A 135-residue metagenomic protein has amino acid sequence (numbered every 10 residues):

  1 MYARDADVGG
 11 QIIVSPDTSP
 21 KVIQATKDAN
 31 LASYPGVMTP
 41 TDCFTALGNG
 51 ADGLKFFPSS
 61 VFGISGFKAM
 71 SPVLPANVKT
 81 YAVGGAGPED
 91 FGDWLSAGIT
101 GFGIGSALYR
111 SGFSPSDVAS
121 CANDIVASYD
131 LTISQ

Functional and structural regions predicted by a protein language model:
M1-A3, G9-T18, A32-T39, C43 (+1 more regions): Catalytic beta/alpha-barrel core
M1-V8, T41-N49, A86-F102: Catalytic cores of alpha/beta
A3-R4, I23-T26, F44-G48, I64-A69 (+2 more regions): Short, charged, surface-exposed secondary-structure boundary motifs
G10-Q11, A25-Y34, V73-A82: Short beta-strand/loop segments at the ligand-binding rim of alpha/beta enzyme cores
S15-V22, K55-I64, A97-C121: Glycine-rich phosphate-binding active-site loops on the catalytic face of alpha/beta enzymes
T26-L31, L95, S111-Q135: C-terminal helical cap(s) of enzyme catalytic domains, especially alpha/beta-barrels
V37-M38, F44-G53, F62, F67 (+4 more regions): Catalytic alpha/beta core domains of metabolic enzymes, predominantly
K68, P72, N123: Active-site phosphate/pyrophosphate- and oxyanion-stabilizing loops and adjacent acidic/basic residues in soluble
